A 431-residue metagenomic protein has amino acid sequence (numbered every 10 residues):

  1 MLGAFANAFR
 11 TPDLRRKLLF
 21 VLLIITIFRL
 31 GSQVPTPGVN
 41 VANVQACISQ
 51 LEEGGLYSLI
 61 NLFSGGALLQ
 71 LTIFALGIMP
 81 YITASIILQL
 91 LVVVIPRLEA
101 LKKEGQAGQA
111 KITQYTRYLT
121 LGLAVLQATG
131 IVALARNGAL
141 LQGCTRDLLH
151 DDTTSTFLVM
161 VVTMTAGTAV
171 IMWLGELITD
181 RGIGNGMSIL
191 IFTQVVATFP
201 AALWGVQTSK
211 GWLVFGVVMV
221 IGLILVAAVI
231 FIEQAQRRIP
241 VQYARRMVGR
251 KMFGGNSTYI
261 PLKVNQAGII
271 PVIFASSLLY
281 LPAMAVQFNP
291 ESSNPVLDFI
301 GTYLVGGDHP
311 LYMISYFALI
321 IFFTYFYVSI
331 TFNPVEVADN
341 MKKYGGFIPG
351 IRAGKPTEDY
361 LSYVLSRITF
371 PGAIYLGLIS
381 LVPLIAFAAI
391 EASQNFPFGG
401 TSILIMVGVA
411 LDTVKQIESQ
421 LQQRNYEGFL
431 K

Functional and structural regions predicted by a protein language model:
M1-K102, A107-K431: N-terminal cationic and glycine-rich segments that engage phosphates or anionic surfaces
